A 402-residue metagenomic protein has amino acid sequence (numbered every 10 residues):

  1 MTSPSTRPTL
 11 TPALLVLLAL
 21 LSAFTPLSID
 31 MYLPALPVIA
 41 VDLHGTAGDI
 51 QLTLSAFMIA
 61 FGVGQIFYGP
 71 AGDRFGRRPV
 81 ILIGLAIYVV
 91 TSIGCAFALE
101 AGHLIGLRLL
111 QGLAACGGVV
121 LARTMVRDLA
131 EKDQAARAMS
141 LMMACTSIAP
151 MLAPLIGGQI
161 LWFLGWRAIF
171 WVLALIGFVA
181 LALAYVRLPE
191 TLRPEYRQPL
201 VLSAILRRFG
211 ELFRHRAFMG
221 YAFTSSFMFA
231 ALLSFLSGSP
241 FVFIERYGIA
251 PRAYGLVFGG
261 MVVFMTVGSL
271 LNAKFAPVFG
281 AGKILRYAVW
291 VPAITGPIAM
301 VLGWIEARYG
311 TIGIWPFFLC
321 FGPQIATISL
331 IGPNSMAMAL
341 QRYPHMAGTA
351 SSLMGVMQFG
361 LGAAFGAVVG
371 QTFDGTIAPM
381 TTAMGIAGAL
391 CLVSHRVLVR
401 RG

Functional and structural regions predicted by a protein language model:
T2-R7, P189-Y221: Juxtamembrane intracellular "pre-TM" segments in multi-pass secondary transporters
A35-G64: Extracellular/periplasmic helix-loop-helix junction of adjacent transmembrane segments in MFS-like secondary
D42-H44, G76, F97-H103, A114 (+1 more regions): Helix-breaking motifs and short loop linkers at transmembrane-helix boundaries and internal kinks in secondary membrane
V63-G102: Conserved MFS/SLC helix-loop-helix module at the cytosolic interface between two early adjacent transmembrane helices
A86-L99, P292-Y309: C-terminal ends and interior cores of transmembrane alpha-helices in multi-pass membrane transporters/permeases
I87-G94, G102-L110, W315-C320: Paired small-residue
L99, H103, L141-V186: Helix-loop-helix hairpin linking two adjacent transmembrane segments in secondary transporters
L107-I148: Cytoplasmic helix-loop-helix junction between adjacent transmembrane helices in 12-TM secondary transporters
